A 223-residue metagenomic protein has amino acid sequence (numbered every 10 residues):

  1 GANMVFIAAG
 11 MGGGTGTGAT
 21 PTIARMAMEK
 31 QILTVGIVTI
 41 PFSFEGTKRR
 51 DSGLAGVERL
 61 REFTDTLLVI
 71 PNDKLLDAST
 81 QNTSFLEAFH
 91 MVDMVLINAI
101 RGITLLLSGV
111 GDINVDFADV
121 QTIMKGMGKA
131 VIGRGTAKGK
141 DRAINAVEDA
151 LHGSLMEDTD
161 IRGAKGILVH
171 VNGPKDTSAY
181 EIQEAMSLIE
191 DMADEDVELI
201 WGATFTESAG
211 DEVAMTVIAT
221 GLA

Functional and structural regions predicted by a protein language model:
G1-A223: Tubulin/FtsZ superfamily GTPase core signature
